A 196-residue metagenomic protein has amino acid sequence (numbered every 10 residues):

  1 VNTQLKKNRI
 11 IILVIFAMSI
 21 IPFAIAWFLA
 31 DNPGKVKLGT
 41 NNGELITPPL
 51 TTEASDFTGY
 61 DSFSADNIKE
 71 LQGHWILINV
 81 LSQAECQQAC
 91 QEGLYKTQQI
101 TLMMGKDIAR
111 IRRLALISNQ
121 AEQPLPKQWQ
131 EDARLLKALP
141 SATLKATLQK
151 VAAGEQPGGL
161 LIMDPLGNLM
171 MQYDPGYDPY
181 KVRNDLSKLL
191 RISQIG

Functional and structural regions predicted by a protein language model:
V1-R9: Short, Lys/Arg-rich N-terminal segment immediately upstream of the first membrane anchor
R9-A30: Hydrophobic membrane-insertion alpha-helices, especially the h-region of bacterial N-terminal signal peptides
I21-A24, N32-K69, E92: N-terminal "domain-start" segment that seeds a small globular fold
D31, D61-S64, Q98-M103, A146 (+3 more regions): Short, surface-exposed patches at the edges or C-terminal ends of soluble domains, predominantly
N67-Q98: Short active-site neighborhood of thiol/selenol oxidoreductases, capturing the structured segment around
Q88, E92-E131: Structural microenvironment flanking redox-active thiols in thiol-disulfide oxidoreductases
R112-L114, A121, L125-G159: Short, internal strand/loop/helix patches that form the active-site neighborhood or redox-interaction surface
Q156-P157, I162-G196: Thiol-/selenol-based redox modules, centered on thioredoxin-like and closely related oxidoreductase domains
